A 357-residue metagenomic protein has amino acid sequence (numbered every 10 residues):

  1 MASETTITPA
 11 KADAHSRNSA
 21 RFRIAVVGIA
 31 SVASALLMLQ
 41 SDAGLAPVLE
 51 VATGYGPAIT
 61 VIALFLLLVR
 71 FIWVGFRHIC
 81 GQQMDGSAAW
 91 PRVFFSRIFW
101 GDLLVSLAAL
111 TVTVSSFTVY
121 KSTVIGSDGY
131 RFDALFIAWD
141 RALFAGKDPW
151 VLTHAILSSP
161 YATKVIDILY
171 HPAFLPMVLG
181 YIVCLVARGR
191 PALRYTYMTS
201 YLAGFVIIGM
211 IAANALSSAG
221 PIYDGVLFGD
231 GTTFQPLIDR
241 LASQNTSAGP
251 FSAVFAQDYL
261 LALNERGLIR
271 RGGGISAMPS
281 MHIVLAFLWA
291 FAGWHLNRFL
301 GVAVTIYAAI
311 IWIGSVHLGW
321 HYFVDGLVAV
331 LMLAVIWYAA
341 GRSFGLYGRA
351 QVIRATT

Functional and structural regions predicted by a protein language model:
A2-N18, R77-W100, G348-T357: Membrane-interfacial, low-structure loops and terminal tails that flank and connect transmembrane helices in multi-pass
A35-V48: Juxtamembrane "helix-exit" motif on the non-cytosolic side of transmembrane helices
V93-H171: Intramembrane catalytic core of multi-pass membrane enzymes that act on lipidic substrates
V105-L107, I182-S217, I222-F234: Interfacial segments of alpha-helical transmembrane regions
A162-M177, G273-A292, F323, L327: Membrane-interface loop-to-helix entry segments
L179-C184, I283-G301, L331-A340: Membrane-interfacial alpha-helical segments at the cytosolic side of multi-pass membrane proteins
A215-H295: Membrane-interfacial catalytic/cofactor-binding modules of polytopic membrane enzymes
S217-V226, A277, A309-V335: Interfacial helix-loop-helix junctions of multi-pass membrane proteins
